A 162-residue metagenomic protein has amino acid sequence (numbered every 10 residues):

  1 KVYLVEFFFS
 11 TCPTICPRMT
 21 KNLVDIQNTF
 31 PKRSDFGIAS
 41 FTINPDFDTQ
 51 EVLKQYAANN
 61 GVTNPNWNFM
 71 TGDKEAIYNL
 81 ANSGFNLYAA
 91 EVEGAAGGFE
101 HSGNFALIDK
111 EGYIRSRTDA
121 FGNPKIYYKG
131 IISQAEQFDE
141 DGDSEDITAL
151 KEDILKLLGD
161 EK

Functional and structural regions predicted by a protein language model:
K1-L23, A39: Short active-site neighborhood of thiol/selenol oxidoreductases, capturing the structured segment around
Y3-E6, I38-T42, N104-I108, R117: Soluble periplasmic/extracytoplasmic beta-strand elements of cell-envelope proteins
V5, F9, T42-N44, N66-W67 (+1 more regions): Second-shell loop/turn segments in exported
E6, T14-P17, F47, T71-G72 (+1 more regions): Soluble non-cytosolic domains of exported or imported proteins
T20-L80: Structural microenvironment flanking redox-active thiols in thiol-disulfide oxidoreductases
Q27-P31, N60, A81-A89, I154-E161: Sec/Tat-exported extracytoplasmic proteins
W67, Y78, F85-A90, E100-A106: Structural micro-motif
A95-K162: Thiol-/selenol-based redox modules, centered on thioredoxin-like and closely related oxidoreductase domains
